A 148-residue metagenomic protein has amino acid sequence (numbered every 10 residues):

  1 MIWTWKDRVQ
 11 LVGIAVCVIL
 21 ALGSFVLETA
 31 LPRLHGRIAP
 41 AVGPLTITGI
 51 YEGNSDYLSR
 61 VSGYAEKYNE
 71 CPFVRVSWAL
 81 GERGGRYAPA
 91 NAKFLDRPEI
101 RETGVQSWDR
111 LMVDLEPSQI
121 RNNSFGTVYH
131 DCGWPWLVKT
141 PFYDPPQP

Functional and structural regions predicted by a protein language model:
M1-W5: N-terminal Lys/Arg-rich, disordered targeting/topogenic segments
K6-T29: Hydrophobic membrane-insertion alpha-helices, especially the h-region of bacterial N-terminal signal peptides
T29-R37: Hydrophobic alpha-helical transmembrane segments in integral membrane proteins
G36-Y87: Short, surface-exposed binding/anchoring microloops in extracellular/periplasmic proteins
G53-N54, R83, D114-N122, P148: A short, structured loop/turn motif at beta-sheet edges
G85-E102, Y143-P146: Solvent-exposed serine/threonine-rich low-complexity stretches and specific carbohydrate-binding patches
F94-G133: Short, solvent-exposed, Trp/other aromatic-anchored flexible loops in extracytoplasmic proteins
C132-P148: Short beta-strand elements
